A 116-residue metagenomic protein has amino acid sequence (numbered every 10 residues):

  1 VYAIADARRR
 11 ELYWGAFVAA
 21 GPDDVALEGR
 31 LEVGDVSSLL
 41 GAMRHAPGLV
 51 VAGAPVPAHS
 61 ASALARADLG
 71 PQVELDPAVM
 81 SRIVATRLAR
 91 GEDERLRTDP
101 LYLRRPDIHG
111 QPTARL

Functional and structural regions predicted by a protein language model:
V1-D76, R95-L96, Y102, D107-H109: Surface "functional belts" at beta-alpha junctions
S81: Active-site glycine/GP-rich loop and adjacent strand/helix microenvironment that borders small-molecule binding pockets
V84-E92: Short, hydrophobic alpha-helical segments
T113-A114: C-terminal functional modules of predominantly eukaryotic multidomain proteins
